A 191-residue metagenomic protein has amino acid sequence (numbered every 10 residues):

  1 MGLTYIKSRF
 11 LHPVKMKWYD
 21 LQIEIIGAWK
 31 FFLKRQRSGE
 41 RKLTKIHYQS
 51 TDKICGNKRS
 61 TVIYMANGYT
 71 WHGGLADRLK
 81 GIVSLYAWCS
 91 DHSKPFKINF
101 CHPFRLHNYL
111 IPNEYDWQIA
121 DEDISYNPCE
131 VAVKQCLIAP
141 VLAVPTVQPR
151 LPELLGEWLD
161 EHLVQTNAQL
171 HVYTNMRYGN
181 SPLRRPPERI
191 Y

Functional and structural regions predicted by a protein language model:
T4-Y5, L11-K58, R105-Y191: Secretory-pathway luminal glycosyltransferase catalytic domains
K58-C129: Active-site and donor-binding regions of nucleotide-sugar-utilizing enzymes
